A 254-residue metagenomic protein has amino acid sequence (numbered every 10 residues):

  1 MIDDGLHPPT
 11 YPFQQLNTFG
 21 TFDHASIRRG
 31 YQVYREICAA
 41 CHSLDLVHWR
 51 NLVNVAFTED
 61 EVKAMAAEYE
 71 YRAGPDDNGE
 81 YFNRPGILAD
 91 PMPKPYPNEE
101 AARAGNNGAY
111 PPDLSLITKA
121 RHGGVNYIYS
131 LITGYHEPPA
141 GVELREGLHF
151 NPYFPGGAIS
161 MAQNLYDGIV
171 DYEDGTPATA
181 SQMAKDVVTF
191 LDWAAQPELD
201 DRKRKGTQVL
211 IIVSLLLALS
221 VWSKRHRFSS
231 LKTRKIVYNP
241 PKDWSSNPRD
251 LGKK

Functional and structural regions predicted by a protein language model:
G5-Q32, S43-F57, E61-V62, G175 (+2 more regions): Electrostatic cytochrome c docking/interface patches
A25, R29, V33, D113 (+4 more regions): Extracytoplasmic/secreted proteins, especially bacterial periplasmic and envelope-associated proteins
Y34-D45, V187: The canonical Cys-X-X-Cys-His
N54-N78: Active-site-surrounding "flap" and adjacent substrate/cofactor-binding loops of secreted or lumenal enzymes, prototyped
E70-A158: Membrane-proximal low-complexity regions enriched in glycine and acidic/polar residues
Y153-P155, M161-Q196: Extended, hydrophilic extramembrane loops/domains of integral membrane proteins
R202-K205, I211-K254: Juxtamembrane interface at the cytosolic side of transmembrane helices
